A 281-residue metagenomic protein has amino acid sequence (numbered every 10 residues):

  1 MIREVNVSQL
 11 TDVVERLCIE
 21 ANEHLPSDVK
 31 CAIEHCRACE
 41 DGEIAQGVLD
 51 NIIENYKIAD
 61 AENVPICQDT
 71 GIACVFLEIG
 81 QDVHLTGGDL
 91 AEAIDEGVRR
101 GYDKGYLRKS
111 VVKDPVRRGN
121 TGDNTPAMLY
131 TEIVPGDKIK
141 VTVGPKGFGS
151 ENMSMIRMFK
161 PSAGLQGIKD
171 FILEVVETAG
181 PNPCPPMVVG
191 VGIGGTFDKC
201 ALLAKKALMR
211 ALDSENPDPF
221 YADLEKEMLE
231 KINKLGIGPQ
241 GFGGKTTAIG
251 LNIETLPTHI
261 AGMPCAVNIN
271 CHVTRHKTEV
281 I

Functional and structural regions predicted by a protein language model:
M1-V191, T196-I281: Non-transmembrane, aqueous-exposed alpha-helical and coiled segments at domain scale
